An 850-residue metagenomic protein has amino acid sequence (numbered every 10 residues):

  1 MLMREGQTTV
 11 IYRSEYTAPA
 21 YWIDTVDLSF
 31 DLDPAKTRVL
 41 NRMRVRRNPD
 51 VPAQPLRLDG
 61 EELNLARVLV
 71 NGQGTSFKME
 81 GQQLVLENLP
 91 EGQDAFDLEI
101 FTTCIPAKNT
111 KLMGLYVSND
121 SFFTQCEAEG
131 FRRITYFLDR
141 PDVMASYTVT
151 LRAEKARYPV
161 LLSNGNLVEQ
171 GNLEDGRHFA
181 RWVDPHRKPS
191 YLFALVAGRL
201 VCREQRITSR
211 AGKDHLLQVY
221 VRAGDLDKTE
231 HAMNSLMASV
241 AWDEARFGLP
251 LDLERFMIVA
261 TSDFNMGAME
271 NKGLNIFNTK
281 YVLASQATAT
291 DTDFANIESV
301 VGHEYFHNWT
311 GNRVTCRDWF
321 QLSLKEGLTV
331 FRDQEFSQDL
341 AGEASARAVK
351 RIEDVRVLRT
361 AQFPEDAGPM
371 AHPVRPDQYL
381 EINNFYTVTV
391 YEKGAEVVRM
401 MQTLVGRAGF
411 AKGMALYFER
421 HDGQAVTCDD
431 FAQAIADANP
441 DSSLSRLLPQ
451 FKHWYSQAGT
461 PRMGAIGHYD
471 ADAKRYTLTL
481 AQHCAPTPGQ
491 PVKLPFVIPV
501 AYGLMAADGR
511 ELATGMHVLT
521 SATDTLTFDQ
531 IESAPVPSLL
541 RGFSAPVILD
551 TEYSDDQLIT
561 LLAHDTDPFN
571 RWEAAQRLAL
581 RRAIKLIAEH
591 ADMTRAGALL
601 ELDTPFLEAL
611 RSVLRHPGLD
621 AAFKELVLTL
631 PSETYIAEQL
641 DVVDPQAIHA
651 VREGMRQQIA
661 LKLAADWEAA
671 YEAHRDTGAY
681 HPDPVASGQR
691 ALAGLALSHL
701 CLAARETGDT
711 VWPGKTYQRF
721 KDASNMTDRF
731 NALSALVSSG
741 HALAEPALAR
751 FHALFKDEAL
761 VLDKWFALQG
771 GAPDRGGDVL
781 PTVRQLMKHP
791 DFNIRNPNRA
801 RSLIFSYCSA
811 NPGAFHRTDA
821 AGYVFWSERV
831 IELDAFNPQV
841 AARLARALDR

Functional and structural regions predicted by a protein language model:
M1-R38, Y116-Q125, F137, P141 (+1 more regions): N-terminal, polar/Ser/Thr-rich
L40, R44-E62, Y136-D139, A145-E154 (+2 more regions): Surface-exposed beta-strand/loop patches in extracellular or lumenal glycoproteins
N41-V45, G60, D94-N109, Y147-K155 (+5 more regions): Short, hydrophobic/aromatic-enriched beta-strand segments in well-ordered soluble domains
N48-S118, D139, E174-G176, L519-A534: A surface-exposed beta-strand-loop module
D50, N64-N71, L444-P449, T460-L539 (+5 more regions): Beta-strand-rich binding/interaction modules
F101-E204, D567-W572: Extended, low-hydrophobicity, Ser/Thr/Pro/Gly-biased non-transmembrane segments
W182, K213-D472, T477-L478: Hydrophobic alpha-helical and helix-loop surface patches within well-folded domains that function as non-catalytic
T360, T387, D529-R850: Long, ordered, helix-rich scaffold segments
